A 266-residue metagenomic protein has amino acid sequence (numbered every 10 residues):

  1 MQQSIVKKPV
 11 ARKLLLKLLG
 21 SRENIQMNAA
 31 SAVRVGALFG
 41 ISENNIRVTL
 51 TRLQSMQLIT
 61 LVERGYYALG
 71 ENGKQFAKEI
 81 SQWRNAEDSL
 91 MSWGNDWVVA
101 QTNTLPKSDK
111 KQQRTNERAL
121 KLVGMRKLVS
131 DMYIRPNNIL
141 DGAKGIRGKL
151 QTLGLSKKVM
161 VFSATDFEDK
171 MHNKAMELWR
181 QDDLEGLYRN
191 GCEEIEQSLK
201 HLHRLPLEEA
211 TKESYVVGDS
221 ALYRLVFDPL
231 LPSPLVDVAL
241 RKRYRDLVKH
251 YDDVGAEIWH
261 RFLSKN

Functional and structural regions predicted by a protein language model:
M1-L18, K74: Short alpha-helical segments that sit at the start of domains
I25-G36: Short acidic, hydrophobic short linear motifs in intrinsically disordered regions
T49-M56, L120: Basic amphipathic alpha-helical segments that dock to polyanions
Q54-R64: A short, conserved structural fragment
G65-E71: Minor-groove-contacting beta-hairpin "wing" of winged helix-turn-helix DNA-binding domains
F76-V98: Short, amphipathic alpha-helical interaction segments positioned at domain boundaries
P106-L202: Mid-protein regulatory/catalytic core that forms ligand/cofactor-binding pockets and protein-protein interaction
N173-N266: C-terminal regulatory/effector modules of DNA-binding transcriptional regulators
